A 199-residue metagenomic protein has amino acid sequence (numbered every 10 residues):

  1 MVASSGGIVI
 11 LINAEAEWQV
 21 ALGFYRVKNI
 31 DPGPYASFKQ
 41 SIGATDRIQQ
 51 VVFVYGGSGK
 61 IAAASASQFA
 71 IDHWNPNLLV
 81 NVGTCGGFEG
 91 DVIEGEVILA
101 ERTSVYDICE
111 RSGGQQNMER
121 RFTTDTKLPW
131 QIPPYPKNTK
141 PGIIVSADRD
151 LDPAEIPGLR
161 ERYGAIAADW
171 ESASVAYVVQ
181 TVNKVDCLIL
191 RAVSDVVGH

Functional and structural regions predicted by a protein language model:
M1-V2: Universal eukaryotic N-terminal targeting presequences
S5-D31, Q49-Q50, S58: Short, conserved "active-site rim" segments that organize catalytic pockets and cofactor/ligand binding
P32-H199: Glycine-rich phosphate- or other oxyanion-binding loops that anchor nucleotides, phosphorylated ligands
